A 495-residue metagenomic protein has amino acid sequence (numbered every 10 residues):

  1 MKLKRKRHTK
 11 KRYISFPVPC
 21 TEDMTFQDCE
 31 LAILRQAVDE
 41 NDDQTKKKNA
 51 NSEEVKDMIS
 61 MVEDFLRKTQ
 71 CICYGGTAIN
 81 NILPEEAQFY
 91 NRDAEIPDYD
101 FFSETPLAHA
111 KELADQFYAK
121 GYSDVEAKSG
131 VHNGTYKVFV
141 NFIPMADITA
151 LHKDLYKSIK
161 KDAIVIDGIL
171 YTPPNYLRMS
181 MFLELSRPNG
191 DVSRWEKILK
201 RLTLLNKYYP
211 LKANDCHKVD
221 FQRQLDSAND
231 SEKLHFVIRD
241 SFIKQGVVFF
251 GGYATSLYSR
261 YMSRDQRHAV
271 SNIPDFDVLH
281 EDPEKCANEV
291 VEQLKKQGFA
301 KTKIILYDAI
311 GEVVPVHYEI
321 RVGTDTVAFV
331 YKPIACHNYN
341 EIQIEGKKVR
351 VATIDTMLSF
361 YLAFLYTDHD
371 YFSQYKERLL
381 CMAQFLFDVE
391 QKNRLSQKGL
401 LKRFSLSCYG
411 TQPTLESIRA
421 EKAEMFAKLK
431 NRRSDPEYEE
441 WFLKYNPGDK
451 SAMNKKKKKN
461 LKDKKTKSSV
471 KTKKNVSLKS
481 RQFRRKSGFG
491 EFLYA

Functional and structural regions predicted by a protein language model:
M1-D57, V165-K233, K455-K467, K473 (+1 more regions): N-terminal regions immediately upstream of nucleotidyltransferase
K2-R7, Q70-A78, I82-L83, R92-E95 (+8 more regions): Compositionally biased low-complexity segments enriched in polar/charged residues
P17, M145-S227, T326-N454: Active-site and adjacent loop segments of nucleotide-processing enzymes that use two-metal-ion phosphate chemistry
V55-L107, K233-E284: Active-site nucleotide-donor binding segment shared across nucleotidyl transfer reactions
M61-L66, L113-G121, I238-F242, V290-G298: Hydrophobic, Leu/Ile/Phe/Ala-enriched alpha-helical segments that form helix-helix packing faces
L107-E112, E284-V291: Short, conserved charged micro-motifs
Q116-K157, Q293-N338: Conserved catalytic core of two-metal-ion nucleotidyltransferases
